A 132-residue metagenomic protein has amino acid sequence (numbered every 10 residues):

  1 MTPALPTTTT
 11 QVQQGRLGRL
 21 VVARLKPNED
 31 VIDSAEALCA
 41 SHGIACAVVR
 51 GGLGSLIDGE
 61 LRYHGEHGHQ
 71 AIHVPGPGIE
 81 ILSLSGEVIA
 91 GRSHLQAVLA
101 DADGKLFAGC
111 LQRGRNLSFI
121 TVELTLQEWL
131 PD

Functional and structural regions predicted by a protein language model:
M1-G51, L56-H94, V98-D132: N-terminal intrinsically disordered, cationic/polar leader segments that include organellar targeting peptides
